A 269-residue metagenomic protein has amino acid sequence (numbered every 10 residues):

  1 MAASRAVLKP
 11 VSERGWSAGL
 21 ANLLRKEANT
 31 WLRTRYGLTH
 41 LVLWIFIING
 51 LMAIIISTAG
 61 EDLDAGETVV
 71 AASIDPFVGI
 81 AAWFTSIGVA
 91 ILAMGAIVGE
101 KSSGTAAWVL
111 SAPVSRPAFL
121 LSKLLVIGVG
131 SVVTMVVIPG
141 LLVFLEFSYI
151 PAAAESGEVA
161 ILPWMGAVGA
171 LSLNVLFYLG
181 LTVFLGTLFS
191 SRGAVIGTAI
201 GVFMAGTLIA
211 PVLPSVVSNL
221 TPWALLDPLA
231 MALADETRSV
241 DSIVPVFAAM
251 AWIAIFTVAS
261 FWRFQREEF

Functional and structural regions predicted by a protein language model:
A2-L41, S191: Aromatic- and glycine-rich beta-strand/loop motifs that create alpha-glucan
A2-S4, A251-F269: Junction motif at the cytosolic side of a transmembrane helix
A6-L8, E13, G37, W44-I91 (+5 more regions): Secretory targeting signals
E27, G140-F144, G180-F184, M204 (+2 more regions): Alpha-helical transmembrane segments of multipass membrane proteins
G50-G60, F189-A230: Transmembrane helix segments
A90-L110, L124, F269: Transmembrane helix boundary and interhelical loop/hinge segments in multi-pass membrane proteins
P117-L121, F264: Alpha-helix N-cap/helix-start motif at helix boundaries, enriched for small hydrophobics
